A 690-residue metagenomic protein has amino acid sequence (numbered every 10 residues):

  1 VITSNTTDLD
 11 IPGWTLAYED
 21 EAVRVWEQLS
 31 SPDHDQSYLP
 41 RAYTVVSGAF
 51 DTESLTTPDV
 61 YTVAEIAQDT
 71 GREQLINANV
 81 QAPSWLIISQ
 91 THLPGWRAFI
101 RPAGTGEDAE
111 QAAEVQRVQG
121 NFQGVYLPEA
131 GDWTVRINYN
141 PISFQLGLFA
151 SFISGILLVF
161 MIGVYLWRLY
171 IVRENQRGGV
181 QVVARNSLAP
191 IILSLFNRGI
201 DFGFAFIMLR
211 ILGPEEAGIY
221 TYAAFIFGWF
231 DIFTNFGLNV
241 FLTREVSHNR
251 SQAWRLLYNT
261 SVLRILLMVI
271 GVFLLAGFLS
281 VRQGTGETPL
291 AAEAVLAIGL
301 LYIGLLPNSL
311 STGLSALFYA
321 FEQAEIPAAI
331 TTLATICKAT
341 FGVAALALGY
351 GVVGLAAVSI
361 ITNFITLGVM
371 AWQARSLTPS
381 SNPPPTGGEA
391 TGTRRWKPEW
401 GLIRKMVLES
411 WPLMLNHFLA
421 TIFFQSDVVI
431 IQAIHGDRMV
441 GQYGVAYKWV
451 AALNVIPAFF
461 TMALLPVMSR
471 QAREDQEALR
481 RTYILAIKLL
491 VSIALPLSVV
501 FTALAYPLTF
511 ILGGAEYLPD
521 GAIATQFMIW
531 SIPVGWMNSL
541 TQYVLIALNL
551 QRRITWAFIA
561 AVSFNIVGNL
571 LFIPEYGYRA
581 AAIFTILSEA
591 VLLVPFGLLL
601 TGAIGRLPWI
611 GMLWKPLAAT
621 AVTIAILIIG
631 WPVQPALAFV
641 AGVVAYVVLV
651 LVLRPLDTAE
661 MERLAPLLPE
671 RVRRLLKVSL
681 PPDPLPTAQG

Functional and structural regions predicted by a protein language model:
G48-R173: Active-site-proximal, structured, solvent-exposed surfaces of multi-pass membrane proteins that position macromolecular
I171-Q181, I629-G690: Membrane-proximal transmembrane or re-entrant/amphipathic helices at the cytosolic face
R173-V183, V352, M370-F424, V467 (+3 more regions): Interhelical loop/hinge segments that connect adjacent transmembrane helices in multipass membrane
Q181-N239, V272, A276, L300 (+5 more regions): Signature of the first transmembrane helix
R185-A205, A334, V358-M370, A374 (+4 more regions): Transmembrane helical elements of multi-pass membrane transporters/channels
V246-L263, Q442-I559: Specific pore-lining/lateral-gate transmembrane helices of multi-pass inner-membrane transport and insertion machines
F273, G277, T288-L314, A328 (+5 more regions): Alpha-helical transmembrane segments of multi-pass membrane proteins
V295, G299, A328-T378, I559-I566 (+3 more regions): Hydrophobic alpha-helical transmembrane segments
